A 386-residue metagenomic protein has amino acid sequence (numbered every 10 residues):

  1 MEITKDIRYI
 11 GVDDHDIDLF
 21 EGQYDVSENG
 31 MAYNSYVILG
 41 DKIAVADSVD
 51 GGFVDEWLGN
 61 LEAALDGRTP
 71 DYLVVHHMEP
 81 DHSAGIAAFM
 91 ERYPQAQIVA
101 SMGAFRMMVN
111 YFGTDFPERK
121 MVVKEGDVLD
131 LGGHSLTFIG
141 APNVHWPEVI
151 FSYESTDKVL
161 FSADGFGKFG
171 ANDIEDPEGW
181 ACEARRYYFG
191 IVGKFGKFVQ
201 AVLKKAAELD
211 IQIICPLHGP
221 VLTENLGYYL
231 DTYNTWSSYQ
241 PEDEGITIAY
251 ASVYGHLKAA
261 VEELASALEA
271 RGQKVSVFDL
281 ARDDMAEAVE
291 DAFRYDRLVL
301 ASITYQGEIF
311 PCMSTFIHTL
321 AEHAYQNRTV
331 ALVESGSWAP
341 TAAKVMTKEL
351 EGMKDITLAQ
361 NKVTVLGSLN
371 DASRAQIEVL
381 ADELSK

Functional and structural regions predicted by a protein language model:
E2-E62, F151-E154, K158-S162, L257: Conserved beta-strand hairpin/beta-sheet module of binuclear metal-dependent hydrolase folds, prominently
E2-K5, A100-V149, F195-A201: Metallo-beta-lactamase
V37, F151-C215, T223-Y250: Metal-dependent phosphodiesterase/nuclease catalytic metal-binding core
D41, G52-V99: Active-site metal-binding motif and surrounding structural segment of the metallo-beta-lactamase
K42-A44, Y72, H134, K158-F161 (+3 more regions): Structural motif
A46-S48, P70-M78, I98-S101, L160-D164 (+1 more regions): Active-site neighborhood of phospho(di)ester-bond hydrolases with catalytic His/Asp-centered motifs
N172-I214, H218-V221, E263-F278, A288-K386: FMN-binding flavodoxin-like domain, especially the glycine-rich phosphate-binding loop
A249-R271: Short, charged N-terminal beta->alpha structural module
